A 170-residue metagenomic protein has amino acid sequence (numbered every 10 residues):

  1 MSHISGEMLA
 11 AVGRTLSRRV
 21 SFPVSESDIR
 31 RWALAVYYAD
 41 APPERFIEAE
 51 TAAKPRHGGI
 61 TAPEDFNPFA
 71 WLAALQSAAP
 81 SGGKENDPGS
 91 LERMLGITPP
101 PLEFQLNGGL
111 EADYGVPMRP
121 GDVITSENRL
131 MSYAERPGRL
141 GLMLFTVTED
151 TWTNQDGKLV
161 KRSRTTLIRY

Functional and structural regions predicted by a protein language model:
M1-G109: Hot-dog-fold acyl-thioester-processing enzymes
M1-S17, L106-Y170: HotDog/MaoC-like acyl-thioester-processing domains
